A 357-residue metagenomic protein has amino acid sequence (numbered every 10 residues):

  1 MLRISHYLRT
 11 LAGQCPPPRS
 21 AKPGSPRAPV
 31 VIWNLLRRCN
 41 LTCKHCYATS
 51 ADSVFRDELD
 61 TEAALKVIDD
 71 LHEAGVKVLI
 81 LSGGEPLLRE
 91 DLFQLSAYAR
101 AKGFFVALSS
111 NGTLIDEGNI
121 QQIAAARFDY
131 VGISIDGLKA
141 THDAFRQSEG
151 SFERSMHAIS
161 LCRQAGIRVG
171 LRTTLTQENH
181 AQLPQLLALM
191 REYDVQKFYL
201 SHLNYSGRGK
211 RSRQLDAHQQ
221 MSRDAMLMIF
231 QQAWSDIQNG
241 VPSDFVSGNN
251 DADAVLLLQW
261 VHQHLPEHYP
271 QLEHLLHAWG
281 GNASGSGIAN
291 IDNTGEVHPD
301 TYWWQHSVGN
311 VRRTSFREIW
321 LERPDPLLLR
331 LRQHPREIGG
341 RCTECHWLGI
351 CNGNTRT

Functional and structural regions predicted by a protein language model:
M1-D52, D69-H72, F316: N-terminal pre-core extensions flanking Radical SAM catalytic domains
A48-D57, W304-H306, L348-T357: Iron-sulfur (Fe-S) cluster-binding segments and ferredoxin-like electron-carrier domains, especially [2Fe-2S]
T61-S82, L88-H218: Radical SAM/AdoMet-radical enzyme domain recognition
Q220-Q271, E296-G353: C-terminal accessory region of radical SAM enzymes
Q271-G280: Short, basic/aromatic recognition patches
N282-G285: Short, small/polar residue-rich loop motifs at catalytic or cofactor-binding pockets
I291-D292: Short, acidic, Ser/Thr-enriched surface-loop or helix-capping motifs
